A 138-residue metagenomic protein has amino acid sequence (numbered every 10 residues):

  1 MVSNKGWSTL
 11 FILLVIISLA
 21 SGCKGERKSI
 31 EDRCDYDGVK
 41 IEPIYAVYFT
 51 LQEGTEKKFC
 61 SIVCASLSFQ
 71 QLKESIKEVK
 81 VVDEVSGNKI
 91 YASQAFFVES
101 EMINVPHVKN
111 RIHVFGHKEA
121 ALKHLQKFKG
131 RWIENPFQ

Functional and structural regions predicted by a protein language model:
V2-L10: Bacterial N-terminal signal peptides that target proteins for export
T9-I17: Sec-dependent N-terminal signal peptides
L19-G22: C-terminal motif of bacterial Sec signal peptides marking the signal peptidase cleavage site
K24-E31: Bacterial lipoprotein signal-peptidase II cleavage site
C34-D37: Short cysteine-rich clusters marking metal-coordination/redox-active sites
E42-E53, I90-H107: Short aromatic-glycine-(Arg/Gly/Cys) micro-motifs in beta-strand/loop hairpins
E56-I90, F97: Mature extracytoplasmic domains of secretory-pathway proteins
I112-Q138: C-terminal partner/receptor-binding element of secreted or periplasmic proteins
